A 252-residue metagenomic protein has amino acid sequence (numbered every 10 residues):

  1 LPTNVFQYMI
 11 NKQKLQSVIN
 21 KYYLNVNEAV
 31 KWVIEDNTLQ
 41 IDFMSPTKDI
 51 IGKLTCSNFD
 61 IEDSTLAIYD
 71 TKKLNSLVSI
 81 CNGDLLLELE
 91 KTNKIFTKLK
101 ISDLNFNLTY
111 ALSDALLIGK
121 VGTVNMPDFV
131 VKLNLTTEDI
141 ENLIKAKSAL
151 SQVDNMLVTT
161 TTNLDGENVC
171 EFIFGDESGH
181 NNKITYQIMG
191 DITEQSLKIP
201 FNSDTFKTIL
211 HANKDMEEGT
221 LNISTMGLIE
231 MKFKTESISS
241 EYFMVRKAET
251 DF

Functional and structural regions predicted by a protein language model:
P2-L24, A29-L150, L157-F252: DNA polymerase sliding clamps and clamp-related checkpoint/processivity subunits
